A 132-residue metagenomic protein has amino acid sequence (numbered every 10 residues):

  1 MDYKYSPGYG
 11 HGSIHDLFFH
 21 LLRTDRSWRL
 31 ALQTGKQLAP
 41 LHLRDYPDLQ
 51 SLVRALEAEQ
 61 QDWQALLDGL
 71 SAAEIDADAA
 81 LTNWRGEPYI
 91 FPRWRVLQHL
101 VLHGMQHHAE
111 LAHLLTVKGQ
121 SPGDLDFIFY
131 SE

Functional and structural regions predicted by a protein language model:
D2-R44, W84-E132: Short, contiguous alpha-helical
G35-I75: Helix-adjacent hinge/juxtasegments
A72-W84: Carboxylate-rich helix-loop segments that flank metal/cofactor sites and access channels in metalloenzymes
